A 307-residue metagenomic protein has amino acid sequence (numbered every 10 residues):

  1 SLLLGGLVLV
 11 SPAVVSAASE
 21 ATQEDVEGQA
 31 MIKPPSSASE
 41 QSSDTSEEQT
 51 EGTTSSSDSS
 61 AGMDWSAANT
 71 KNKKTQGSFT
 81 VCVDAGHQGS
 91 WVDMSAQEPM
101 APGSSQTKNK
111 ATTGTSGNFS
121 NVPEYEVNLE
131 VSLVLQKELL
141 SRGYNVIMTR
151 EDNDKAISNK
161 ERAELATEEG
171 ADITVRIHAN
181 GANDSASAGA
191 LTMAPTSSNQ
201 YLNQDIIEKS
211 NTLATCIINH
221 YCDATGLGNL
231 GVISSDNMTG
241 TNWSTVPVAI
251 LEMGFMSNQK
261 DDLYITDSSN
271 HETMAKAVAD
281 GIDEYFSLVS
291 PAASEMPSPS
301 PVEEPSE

Functional and structural regions predicted by a protein language model:
S1-L9: Bacterial N-terminal signal peptides
L9-E24: Sec-dependent signal peptide cleavage junction
G62-A163, E169: Active-site histidine-acidic residue metal-binding/catalytic motifs, centered on HxH/HExxH-like signatures
H87-S90, E124, D152-A156, A179-D184 (+4 more regions): Solvent-exposed loop/turn segments at secondary-structure junctions within structured extracellular/periplasmic domains
M94-F119, A182-S210, C216: A short, glycine/acidic-enriched catalytic loop
N159-D172, L191, M238-W243: Mature extracellular/periplasmic domains of secretome proteins
R176-D184, M193-A194, N229-P305: Active-site-adjacent mobile loop/cap segments within catalytic or ligand-binding domains
I206-S234: Active-site-adjacent substrate-binding region of metalloamidase/peptidase-like peptide-processing proteins
